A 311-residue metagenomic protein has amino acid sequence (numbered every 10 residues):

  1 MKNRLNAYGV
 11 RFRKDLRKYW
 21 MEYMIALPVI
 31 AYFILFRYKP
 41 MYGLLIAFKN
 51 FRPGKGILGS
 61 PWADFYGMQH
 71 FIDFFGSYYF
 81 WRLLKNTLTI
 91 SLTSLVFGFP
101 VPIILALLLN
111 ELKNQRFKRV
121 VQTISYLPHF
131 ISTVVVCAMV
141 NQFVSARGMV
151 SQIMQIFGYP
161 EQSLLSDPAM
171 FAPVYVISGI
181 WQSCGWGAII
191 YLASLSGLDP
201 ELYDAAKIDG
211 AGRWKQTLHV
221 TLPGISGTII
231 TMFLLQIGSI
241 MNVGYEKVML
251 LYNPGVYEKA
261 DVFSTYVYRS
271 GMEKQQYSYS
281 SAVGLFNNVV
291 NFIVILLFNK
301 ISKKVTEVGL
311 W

Functional and structural regions predicted by a protein language model:
M1-D15: Short, Lys/Arg-rich, polar N-terminal cytosolic tail immediately upstream of the first transmembrane signal-anchor
D15-W311: A structural signal for multi-pass alpha-helical bundles of membrane permease subunits that mediate small-molecule
